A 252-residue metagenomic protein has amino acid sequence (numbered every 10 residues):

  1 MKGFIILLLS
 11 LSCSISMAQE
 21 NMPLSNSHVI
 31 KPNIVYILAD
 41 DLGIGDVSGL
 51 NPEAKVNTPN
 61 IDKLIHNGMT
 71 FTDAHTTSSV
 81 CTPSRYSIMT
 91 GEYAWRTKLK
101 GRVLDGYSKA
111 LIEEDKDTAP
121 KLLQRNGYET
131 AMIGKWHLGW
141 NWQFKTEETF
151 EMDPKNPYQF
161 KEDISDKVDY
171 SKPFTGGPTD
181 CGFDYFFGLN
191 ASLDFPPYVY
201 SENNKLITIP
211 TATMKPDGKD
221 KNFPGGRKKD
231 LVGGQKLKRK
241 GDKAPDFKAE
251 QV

Functional and structural regions predicted by a protein language model:
K2, A18-V252: Formylglycine-dependent sulfatase
I5-S14: Bacterial N-terminal signal peptides
